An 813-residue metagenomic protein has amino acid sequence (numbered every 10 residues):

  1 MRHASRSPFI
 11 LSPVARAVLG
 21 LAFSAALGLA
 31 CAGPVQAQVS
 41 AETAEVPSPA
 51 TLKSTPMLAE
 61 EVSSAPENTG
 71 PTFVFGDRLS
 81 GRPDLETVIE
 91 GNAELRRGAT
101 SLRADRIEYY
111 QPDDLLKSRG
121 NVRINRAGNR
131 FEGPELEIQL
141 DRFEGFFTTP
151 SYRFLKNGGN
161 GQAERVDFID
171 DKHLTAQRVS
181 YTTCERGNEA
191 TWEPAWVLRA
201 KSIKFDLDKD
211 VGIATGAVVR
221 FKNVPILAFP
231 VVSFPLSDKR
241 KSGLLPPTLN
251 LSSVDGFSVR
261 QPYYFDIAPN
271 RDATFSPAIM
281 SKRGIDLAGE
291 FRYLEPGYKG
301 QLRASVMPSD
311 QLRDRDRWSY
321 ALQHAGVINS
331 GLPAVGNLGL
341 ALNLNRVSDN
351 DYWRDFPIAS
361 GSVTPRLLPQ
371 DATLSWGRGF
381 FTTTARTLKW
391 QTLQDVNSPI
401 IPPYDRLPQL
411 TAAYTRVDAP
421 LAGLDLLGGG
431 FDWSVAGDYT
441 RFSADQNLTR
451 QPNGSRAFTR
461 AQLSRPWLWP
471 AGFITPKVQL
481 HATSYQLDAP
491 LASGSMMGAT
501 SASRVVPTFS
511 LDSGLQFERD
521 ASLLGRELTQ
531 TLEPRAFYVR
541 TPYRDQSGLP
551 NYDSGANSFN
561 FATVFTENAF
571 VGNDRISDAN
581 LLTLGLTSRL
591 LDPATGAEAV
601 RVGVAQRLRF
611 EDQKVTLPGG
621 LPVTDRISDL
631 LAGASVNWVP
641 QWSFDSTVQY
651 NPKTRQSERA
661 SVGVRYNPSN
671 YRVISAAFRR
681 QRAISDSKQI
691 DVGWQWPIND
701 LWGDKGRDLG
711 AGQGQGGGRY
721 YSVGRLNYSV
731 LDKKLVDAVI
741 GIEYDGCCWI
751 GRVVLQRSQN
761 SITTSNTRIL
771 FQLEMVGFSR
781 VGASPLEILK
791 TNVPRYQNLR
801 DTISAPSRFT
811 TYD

Functional and structural regions predicted by a protein language model:
R2-Q36: Gram-negative bacterial Sec-dependent N-terminal signal peptides
R2-R6, P34-V62, S180, R292 (+3 more regions): N-terminal targeting/secretion presequences
V35, A104-D105, S118-R119, G336 (+2 more regions): Short N-terminal amphipathic alpha-helices
A37-T175, F205, Q261, F265 (+1 more regions): Post-signal-peptide, soluble extracytosolic/periplasmic N-terminal scaffold domains of envelope/secretory systems
N129-G145, Y152-L198, S202, D206-D813: Outer-membrane beta-barrel proteins and related beta-barrel translocases across Gram-negative bacteria
